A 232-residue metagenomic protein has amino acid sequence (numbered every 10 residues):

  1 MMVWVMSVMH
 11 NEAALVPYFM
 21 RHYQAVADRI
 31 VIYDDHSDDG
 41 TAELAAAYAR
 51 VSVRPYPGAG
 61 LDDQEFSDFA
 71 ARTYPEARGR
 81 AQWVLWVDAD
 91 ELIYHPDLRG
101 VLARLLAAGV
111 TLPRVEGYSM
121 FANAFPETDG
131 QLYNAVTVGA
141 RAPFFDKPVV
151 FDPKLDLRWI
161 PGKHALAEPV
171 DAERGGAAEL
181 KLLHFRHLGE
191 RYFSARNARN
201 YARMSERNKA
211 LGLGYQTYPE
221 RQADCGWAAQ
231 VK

Functional and structural regions predicted by a protein language model:
V3-R21, H36: Active-site beta-to-alpha loop of glycosyltransferases that engages the nucleotide-sugar donor
P17-Y18, E43, P96-G100: Generic recognition of short, well-ordered alpha-helical segments
H22-A59: Acidic donor-binding segment of Leloir-type glycosyltransferases
A27, A81, A107-V110: Short, high-confidence coil segments that cap the C-terminus of an alpha-helix and link into the following beta-strand
A45-W86: Active-site-proximal specificity loops/subdomain of glycosyltransferases
D63-A71, H95-K232: Catalytic-site signature of metal-activated, phosphate-bearing donor transferases, centered on the GT-A/GT-A-like
D88-L92: The conserved acidic donor/metal-binding loop of glycosyltransferases
